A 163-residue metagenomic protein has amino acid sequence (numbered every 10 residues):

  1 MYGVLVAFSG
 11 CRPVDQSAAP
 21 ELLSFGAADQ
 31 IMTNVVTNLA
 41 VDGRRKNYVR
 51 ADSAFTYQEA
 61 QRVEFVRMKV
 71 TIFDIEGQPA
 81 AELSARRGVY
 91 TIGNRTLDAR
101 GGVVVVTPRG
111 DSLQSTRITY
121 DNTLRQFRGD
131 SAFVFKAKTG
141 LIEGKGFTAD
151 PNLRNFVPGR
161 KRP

Functional and structural regions predicted by a protein language model:
M1-P163: Mature-chain termini and adjacent capping regions
